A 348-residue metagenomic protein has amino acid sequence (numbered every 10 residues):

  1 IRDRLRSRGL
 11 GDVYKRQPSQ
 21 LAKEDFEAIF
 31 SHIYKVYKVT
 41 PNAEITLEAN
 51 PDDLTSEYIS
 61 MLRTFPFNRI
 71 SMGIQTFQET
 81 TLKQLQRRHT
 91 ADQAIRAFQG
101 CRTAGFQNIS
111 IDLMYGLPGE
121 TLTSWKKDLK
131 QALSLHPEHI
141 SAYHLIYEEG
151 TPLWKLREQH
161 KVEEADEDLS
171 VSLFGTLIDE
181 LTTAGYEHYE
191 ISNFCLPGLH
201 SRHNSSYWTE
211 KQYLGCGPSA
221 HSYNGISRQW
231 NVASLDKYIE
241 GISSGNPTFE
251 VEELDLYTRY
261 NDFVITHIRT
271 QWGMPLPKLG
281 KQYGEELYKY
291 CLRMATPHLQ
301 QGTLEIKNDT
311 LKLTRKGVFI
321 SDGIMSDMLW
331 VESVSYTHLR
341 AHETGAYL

Functional and structural regions predicted by a protein language model:
I1-Y14, H338-A341, G345-L348: Single conserved hydrophobic/aromatic residue that forms the stacking wall/gate of nucleotide- or nucleobase-binding
R2, R8-D179: Conserved non-cysteine loop/helix-boundary elements of the Radical SAM core domain that shape
L117-L122, E138-A165, H188-S205, S219-W230 (+2 more regions): Flexible glycine/acidic-rich beta-alpha junction loops that bind and position SAM and/or redox cofactors in anaerobic
E180-S192, L214: Acidic/polar loop patches that form or flank catalytic/metal-binding clefts of enzymes that bind anionic ligands
S205-T209, G215-L299: Hydrophobic, secondary-structure "cap" segments at the distal end of domains
Q300-N308: A short, conserved structural fragment
D309-S321: Accessory beta->alpha helical hairpin/"wing" motif in late/C-terminal subdomains of nucleic-acid enzymes
F319-Y336, R340: Short, amphipathic alpha-helical interaction segments positioned at domain boundaries
